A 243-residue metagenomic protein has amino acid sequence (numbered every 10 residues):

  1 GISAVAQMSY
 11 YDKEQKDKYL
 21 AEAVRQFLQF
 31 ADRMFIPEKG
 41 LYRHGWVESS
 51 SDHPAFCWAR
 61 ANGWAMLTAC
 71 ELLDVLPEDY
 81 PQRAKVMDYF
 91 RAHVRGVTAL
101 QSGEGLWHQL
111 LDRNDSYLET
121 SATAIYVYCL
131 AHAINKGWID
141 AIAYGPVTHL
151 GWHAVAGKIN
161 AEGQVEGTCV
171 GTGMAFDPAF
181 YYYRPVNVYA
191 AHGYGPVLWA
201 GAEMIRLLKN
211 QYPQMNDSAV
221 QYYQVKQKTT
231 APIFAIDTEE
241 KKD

Functional and structural regions predicted by a protein language model:
I2-Q15, W64-Q82, I125-I139, P196-Q211: Well-ordered alpha-helical scaffold segments within catalytic/enzyme domains
K16, L20, R83, M87 (+1 more regions): Flexible, glycine- and charge-enriched loops at secondary-structure boundaries
D17-C70: Loop-centered beta-sheet repeat module
L20-R43, M87-G105, V147-Q164, Q221-F234: Long, well-ordered core segments of solenoidal/helical folds
G40-E48, Q109, G171-D177: Conserved catalytic-core motifs characterized by acidic clusters
E48-L67, E78, Q82, V86 (+5 more regions): Solvent-exposed loop and edge beta-strand segments that line ligand/cofactor-binding and catalytic clefts
R113, Y117-L118, A124-K242: CBM-like carbohydrate-recognition segments
